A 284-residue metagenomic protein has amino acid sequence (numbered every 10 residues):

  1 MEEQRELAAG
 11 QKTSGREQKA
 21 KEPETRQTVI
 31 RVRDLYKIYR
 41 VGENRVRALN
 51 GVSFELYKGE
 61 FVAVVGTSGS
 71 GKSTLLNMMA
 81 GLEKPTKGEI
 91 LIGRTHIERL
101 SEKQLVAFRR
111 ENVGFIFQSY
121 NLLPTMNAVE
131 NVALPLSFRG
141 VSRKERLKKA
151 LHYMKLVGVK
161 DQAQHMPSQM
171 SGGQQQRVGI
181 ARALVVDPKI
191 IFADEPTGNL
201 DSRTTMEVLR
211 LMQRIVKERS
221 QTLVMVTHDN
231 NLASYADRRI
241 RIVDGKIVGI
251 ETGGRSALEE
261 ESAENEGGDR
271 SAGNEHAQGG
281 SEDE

Functional and structural regions predicted by a protein language model:
M1-I38, G249-E284: ABC-family P-loop ATPase nucleotide-binding domain
Q27-I242: ABC family nucleotide-binding domain
R239-T252: H-loop (His-switch) and adjacent beta-strand-loop-beta switch element of ABC-type ATPase nucleotide-binding domains
